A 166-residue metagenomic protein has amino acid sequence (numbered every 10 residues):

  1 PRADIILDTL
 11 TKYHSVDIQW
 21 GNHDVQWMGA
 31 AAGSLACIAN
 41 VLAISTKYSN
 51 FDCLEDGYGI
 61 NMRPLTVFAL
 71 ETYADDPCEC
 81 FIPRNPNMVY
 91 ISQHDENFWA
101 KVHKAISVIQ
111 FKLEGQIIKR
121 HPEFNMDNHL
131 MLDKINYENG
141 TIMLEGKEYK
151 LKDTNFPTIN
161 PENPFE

Functional and structural regions predicted by a protein language model:
P1-E166: Feature recognizes metal-dependent phosphohydrolase scaffolds
